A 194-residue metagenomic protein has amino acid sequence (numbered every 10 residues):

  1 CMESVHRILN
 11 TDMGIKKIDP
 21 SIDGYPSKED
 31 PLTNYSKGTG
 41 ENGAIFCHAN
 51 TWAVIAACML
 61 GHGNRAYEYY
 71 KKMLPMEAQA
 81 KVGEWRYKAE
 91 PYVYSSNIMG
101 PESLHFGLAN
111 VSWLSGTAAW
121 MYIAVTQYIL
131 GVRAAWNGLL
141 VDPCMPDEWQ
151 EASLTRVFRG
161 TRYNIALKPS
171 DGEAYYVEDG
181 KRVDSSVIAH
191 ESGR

Functional and structural regions predicted by a protein language model:
C1-R194: Acidic, mature catalytic/reactive cores of soluble proteins
